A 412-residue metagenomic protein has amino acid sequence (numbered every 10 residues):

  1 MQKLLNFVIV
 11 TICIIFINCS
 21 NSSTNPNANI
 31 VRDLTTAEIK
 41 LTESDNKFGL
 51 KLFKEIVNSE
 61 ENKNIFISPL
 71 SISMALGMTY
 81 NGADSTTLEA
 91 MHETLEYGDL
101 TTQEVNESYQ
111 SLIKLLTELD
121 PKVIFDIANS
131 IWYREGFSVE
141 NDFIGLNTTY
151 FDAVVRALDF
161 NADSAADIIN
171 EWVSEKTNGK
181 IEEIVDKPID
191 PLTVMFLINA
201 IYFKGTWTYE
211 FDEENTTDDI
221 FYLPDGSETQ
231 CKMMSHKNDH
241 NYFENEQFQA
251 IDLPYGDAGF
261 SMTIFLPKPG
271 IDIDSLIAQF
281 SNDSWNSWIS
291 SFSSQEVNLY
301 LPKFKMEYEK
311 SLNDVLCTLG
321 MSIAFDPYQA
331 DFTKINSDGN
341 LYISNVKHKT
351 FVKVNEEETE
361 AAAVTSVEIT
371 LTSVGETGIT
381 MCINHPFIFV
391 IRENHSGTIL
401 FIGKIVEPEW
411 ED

Functional and structural regions predicted by a protein language model:
Q2-F160, I405, E409-E411: Detector for small/aliphatic-rich hydrophobic stretches
K63-N64, V194-M195, S261, I388 (+1 more regions): Beta-sheet entry/capping signal
T87-M91, I271-D274, Y308-K310, A362 (+2 more regions): Extracytoplasmic/secreted cell-surface and envelope-processing proteins
M91-L95, F211-D218, D274-D283: Short Gly/aromatic-enriched secondary-structure transition segments
T102-K268, S290-G375: Non-catalytic, conformational "gating/processing" segments within enzyme and secreted inhibitor domains
P267-F292: Internal alpha/beta scaffold segment
N345-D412: C-terminal soluble interaction/assembly domains
